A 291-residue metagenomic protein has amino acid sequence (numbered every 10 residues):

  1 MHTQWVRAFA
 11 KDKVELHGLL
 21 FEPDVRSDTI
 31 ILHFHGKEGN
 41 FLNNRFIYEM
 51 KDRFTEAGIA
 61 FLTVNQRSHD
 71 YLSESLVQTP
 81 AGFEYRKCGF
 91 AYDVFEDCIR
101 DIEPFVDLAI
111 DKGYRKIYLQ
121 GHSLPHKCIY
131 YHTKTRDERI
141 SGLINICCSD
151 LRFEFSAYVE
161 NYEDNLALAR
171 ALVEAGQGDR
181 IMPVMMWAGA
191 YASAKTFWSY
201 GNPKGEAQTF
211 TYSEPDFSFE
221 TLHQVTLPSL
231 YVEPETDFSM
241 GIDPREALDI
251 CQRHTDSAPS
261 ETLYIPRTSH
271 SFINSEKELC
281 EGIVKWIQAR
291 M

Functional and structural regions predicted by a protein language model:
M1-R26: N-terminal cap/lid segment of alpha/beta-hydrolase-fold proteins
D24-T79: Short, surface-exposed "cap/lid" segments of acyl-processing enzymes
V77-K112: Alpha/beta-hydrolase active-site loop
I117, G121-Y131: Glycine-rich nucleophile elbow surrounding the catalytic serine of serine-hydrolase chemistry
I144-E154: Active-site nucleophile loop of the alpha/beta-hydrolase fold
V225, Y231-E233: Short beta-strand/loop motif that positions the catalytic acidic residue of the alpha/beta-hydrolase fold
F238-A247: Conserved alpha/beta-hydrolase "acid-adjacent" motif
Y264-E278: Catalytic histidine-centered segment of alpha/beta-hydrolase-like enzymes
